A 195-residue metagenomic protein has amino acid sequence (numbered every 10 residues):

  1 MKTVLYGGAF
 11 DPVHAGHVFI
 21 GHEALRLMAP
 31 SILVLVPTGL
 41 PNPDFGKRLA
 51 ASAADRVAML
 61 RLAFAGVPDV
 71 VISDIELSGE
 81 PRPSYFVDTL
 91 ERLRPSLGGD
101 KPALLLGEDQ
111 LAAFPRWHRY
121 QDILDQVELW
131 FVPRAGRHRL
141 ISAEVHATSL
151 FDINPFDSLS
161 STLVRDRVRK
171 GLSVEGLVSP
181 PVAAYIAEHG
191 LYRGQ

Functional and structural regions predicted by a protein language model:
M1-Q195: Nucleotidyltransferase catalytic core that binds NTPs
